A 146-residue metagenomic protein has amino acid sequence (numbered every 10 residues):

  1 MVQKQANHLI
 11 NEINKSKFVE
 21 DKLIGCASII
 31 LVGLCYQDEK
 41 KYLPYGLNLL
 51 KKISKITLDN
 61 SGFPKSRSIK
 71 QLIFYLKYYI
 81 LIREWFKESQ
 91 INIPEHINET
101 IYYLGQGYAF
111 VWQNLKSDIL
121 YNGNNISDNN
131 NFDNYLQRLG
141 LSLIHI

Functional and structural regions predicted by a protein language model:
M1-F74, I80-L81, S142: Active-site lining segments of carbohydrate-active enzymes
S66-I144: Carbohydrate-active enzyme catalytic cores, enriched for enzymes that act on polyanionic acidic polysaccharides
